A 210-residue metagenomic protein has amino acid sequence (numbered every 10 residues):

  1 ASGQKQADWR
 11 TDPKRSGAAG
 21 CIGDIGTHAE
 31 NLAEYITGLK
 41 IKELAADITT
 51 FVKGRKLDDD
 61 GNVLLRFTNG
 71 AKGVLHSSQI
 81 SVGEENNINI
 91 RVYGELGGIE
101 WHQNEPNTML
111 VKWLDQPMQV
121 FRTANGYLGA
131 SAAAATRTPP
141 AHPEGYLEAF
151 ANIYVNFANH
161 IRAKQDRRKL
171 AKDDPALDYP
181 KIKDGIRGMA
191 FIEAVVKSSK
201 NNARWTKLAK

Functional and structural regions predicted by a protein language model:
A1-R55, N62, M109, A134 (+2 more regions): Predominantly a Rossmann-like dinucleotide-binding segment in NAD(P)-dependent oxidoreductases
G17-I22, T49-F51, P139-Y146, D174-D178 (+1 more regions): Active-site rim elements
G26-E30, H102, F150-Y154, G188: A structural signal for well-ordered alpha-helical scaffolds and beta->alpha junctions
E30, L57-G61, I182-G185, M189: Conserved glycosyltransferase catalytic-site signature
K53-L57, T68-I153: NAD(P)-dinucleotide binding in Rossmann-like oxidoreductases
N152, N156-K210: C-terminal helix-rich "cap/oligomerization" subdomain common to oxidoreductases
